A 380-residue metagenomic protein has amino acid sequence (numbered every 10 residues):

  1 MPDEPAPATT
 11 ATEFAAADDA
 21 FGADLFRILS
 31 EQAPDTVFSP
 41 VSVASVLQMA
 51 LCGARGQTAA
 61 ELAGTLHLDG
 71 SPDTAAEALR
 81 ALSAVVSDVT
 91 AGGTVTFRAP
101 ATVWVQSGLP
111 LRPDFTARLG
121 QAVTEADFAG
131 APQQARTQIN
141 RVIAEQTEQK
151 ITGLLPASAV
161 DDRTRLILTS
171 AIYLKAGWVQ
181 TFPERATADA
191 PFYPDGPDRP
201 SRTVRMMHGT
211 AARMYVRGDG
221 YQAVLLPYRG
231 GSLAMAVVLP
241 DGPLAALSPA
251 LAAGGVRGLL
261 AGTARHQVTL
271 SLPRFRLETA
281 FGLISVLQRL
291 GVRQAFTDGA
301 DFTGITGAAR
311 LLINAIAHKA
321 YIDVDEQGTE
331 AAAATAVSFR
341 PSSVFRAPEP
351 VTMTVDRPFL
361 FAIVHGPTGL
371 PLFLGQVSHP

Functional and structural regions predicted by a protein language model:
M1-G130, V377: Detector for small/aliphatic-rich hydrophobic stretches
A33, P72-A75, A81-V238, R265-F345: Non-catalytic, conformational "gating/processing" segments within enzyme and secreted inhibitor domains
V41, R163-T164, V355: A generic structural signal for residues located within well-ordered alpha-helices of large catalytic or ligand-binding
T58, G307-R310, N314-I316, D323 (+5 more regions): Non-catalytic interaction/Regulatory regions outside core domains
L62-L66, F182-P191, L247-G254: Short Gly/aromatic-enriched secondary-structure transition segments
A63, I143, L251-L260, L287-L290: Hydrophobic alpha-helix position signal
L168, Q222-V238, R346-P380: Extended hydrophobic
G231-L233, P240-A264: Internal alpha/beta scaffold segment
